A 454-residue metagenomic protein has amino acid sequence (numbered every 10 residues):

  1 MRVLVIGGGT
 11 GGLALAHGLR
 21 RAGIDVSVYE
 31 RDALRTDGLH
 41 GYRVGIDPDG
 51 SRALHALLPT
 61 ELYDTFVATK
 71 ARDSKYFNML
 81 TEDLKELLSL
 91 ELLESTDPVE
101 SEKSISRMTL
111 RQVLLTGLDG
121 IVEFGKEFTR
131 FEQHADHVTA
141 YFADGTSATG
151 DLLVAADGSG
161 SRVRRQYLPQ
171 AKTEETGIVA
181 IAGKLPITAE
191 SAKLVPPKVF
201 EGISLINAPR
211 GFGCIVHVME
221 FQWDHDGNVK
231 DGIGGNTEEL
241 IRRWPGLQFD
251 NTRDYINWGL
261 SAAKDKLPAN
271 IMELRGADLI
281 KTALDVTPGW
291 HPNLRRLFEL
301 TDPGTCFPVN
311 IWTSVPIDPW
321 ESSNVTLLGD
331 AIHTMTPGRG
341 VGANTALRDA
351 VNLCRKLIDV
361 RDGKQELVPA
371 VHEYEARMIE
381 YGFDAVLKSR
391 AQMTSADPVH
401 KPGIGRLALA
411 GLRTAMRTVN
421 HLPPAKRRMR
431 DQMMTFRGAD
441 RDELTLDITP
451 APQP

Functional and structural regions predicted by a protein language model:
M1, G18, D47-P186, P268-A269 (+3 more regions): Conserved N-terminal helical subregion
V5-D25, Y29-D32, V154-A155, I181 (+4 more regions): Conserved mid-domain beta->alpha element of the FAD-binding
T10-G11, A22, A33-L34, R52 (+5 more regions): Short, solvent-exposed loop/turn segments at secondary-structure junctions
A33-A53: Conserved N-terminal glycine-rich FAD pyrophosphate-binding loop of Rossmann-like flavoproteins
R35-L39, T176, E190-S191: A short beta-to-alpha transition loop/helix N-cap that caps and shapes the active-site region
T65-F66, Y76, E82-L90, R296 (+3 more regions): C-terminal helical "tail/cap" subdomain of flavin- and related membrane-associated enzymes
K85-S106, A182-D302: Conserved FAD/dinucleotide-binding core of flavoprotein oxidoreductases
S147, F249, D318-W320: Short, flexible hinge/linker loops that cap or flank conserved catalytic cores
